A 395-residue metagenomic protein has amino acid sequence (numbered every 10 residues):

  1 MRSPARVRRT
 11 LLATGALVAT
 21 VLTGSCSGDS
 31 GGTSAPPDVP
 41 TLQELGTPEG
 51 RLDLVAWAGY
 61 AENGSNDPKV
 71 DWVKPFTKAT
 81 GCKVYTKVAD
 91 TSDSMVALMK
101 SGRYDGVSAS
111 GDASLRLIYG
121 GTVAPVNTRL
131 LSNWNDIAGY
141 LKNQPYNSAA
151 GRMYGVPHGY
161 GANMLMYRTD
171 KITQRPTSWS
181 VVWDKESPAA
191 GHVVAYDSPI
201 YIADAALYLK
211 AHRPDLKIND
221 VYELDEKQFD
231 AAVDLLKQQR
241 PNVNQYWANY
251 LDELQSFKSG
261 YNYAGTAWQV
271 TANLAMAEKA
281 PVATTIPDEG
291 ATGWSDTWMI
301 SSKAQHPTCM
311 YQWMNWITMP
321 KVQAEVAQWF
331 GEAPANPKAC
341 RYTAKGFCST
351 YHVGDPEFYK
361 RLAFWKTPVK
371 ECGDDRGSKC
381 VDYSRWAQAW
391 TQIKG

Functional and structural regions predicted by a protein language model:
V21-S25: C-terminal motif of bacterial Sec signal peptides marking the signal peptidase cleavage site
C26-A35: Bacterial lipoprotein signal-peptidase II cleavage site
P36-R116: Early extracytoplasmic/lumenal segment of secretory-pathway proteins
D53-D67, S108-S256: Extracytoplasmic ligand-binding site segments that recognize negatively charged/polar headgroups
D105-A109, Y246, Y263-W268, A283-T284: Paired acidic/hydrophobic, glycine-rich loop segments that form the ligand-binding mouth/hinge of periplasmic-binding
A267, M276-W329, G395: Extracytoplasmic/periplasmic substrate-recognition and gating elements
S301-T367: Mature extracytoplasmic/periplasmic domains
L362-G395: Conserved C-terminal helix/tail region of periplasmic/extracytoplasmic solute-binding proteins
